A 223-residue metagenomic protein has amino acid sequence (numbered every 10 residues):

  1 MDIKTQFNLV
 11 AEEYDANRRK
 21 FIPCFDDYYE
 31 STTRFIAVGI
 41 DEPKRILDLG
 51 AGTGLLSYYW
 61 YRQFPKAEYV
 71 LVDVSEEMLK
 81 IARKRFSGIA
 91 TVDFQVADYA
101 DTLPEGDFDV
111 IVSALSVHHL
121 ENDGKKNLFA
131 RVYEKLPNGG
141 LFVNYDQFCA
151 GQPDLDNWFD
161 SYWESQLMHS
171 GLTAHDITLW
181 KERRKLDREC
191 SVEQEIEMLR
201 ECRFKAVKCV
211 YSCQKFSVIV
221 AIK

Functional and structural regions predicted by a protein language model:
M1-D15, W163: N-terminal, positively charged/glycine-rich alpha-helical extensions of SAM-dependent methyltransferases
F25-E42: Conserved alpha-helix/loop element of class I SAM-dependent methyltransferases that forms part of the SAM/SAH-binding
L47-L49, T53-D101: Class I SAM-dependent methyltransferase SAM/SAH-binding core
L103-I111: A short acidic, Gly/Pro-enriched loop at the edge of an enzyme's catalytic core that lines a small-molecule cofactor
S113-V117, Y145: Residues lining the SAM
K126-N138: A short glycine-rich, Lys/Arg-flanked "PGG" loop and its adjoining helix->strand segment in the class I
Y145-E201: C-terminal alpha-helical "lid/dimerization" subdomain adjacent to the S-adenosyl-L-methionine
C202-K223: Core SAM-dependent methyltransferase catalytic element
